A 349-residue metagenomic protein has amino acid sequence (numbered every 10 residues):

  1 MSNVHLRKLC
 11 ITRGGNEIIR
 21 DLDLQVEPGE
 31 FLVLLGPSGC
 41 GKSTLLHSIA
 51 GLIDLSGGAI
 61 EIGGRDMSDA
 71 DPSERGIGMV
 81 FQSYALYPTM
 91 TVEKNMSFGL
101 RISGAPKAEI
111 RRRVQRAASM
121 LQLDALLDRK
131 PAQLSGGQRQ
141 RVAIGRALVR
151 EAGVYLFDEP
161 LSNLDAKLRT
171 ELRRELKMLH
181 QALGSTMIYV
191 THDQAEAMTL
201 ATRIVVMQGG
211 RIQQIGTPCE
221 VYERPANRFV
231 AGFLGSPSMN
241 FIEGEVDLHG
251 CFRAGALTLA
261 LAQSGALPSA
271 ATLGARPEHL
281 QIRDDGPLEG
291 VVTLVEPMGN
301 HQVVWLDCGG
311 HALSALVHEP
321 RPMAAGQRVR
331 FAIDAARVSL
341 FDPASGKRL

Functional and structural regions predicted by a protein language model:
V4, I19-D21: Conserved structural motif at the start of ABC-family nucleotide-binding domains
H5, Q25, E61, R330-A332: ABC ATPase nucleotide-binding domain
L35-P37: The feature captures the beta-strand-to-loop junction immediately N-terminal to the Walker
A50: Helix-to-loop junction immediately C-terminal to a conserved catalytic motif
S56-A59, G209, V338: Conserved coupling/switch loops of ABC nucleotide-binding domains, chiefly the family-specific signature
G58-D66: Conserved ABC transporter NBD signature motif
P72-F229: ABC ATPase nucleotide-binding domains
P237-N240, H249-L349: Non-catalytic connector elements of ABC transporters
